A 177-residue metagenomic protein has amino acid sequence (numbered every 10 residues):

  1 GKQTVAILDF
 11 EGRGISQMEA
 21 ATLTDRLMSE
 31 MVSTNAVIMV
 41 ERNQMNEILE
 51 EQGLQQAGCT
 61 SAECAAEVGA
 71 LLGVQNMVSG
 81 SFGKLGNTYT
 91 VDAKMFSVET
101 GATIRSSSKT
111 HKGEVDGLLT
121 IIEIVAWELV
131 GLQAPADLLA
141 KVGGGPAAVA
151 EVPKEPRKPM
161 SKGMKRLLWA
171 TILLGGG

Functional and structural regions predicted by a protein language model:
Q3-R13, L49-E50: Acidic/histidine-rich, surface-exposed loop or edge segments in extracytoplasmic proteins
L8-E11, R42-N43, S81-F82, L174-G176: Active-site-proximal beta-strand/loop segments in catalytic clefts of secreted hydrolases
G12-I15, V98: Structural beta->alpha junctions
G14-E19, L118: Short, solvent-exposed loop/turn elements at domain surfaces
M18-M28, T34-S79, G83-D92: Short, solvent-exposed, polar/charged sequence segments at loop or secondary-structure edges
E67-L129: Amphipathic beta-strand/beta-sheet edge segments enriched in Tyr/Trp
L138-M160: Juxtamembrane low-complexity tails/linkers enriched in Ser/Thr-Pro and polybasic
K158-G177: Hydrophobic alpha-helical membrane-anchor/signal-helix detector
